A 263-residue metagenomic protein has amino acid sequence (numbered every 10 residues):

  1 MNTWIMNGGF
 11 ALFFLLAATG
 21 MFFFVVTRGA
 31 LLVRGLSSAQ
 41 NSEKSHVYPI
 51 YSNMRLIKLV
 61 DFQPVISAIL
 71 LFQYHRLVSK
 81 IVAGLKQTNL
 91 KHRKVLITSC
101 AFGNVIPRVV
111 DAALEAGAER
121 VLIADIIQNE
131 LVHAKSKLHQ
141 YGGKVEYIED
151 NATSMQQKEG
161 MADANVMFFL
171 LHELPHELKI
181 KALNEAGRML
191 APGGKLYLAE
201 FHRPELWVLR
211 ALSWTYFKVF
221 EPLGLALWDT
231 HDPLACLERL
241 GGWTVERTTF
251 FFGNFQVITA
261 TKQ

Functional and structural regions predicted by a protein language model:
N2-P49: N-terminal auxiliary segments of SAM/dcSAM-dependent transferases
G29-L85: Class I SAM-dependent methyltransferase Rossmann-like catalytic core, especially the SAM/SAH-binding loop
V82-L90, A112-L114, M155-Q156: Glycine-rich helix-loop-beta junction characteristic of Rossmann-like nucleotide cofactor-binding loops
K94-S154: Class I SAM-dependent methyltransferase SAM/SAH-binding core
L96, Y197-V257: C-terminal alpha-helical "lid/dimerization" subdomain adjacent to the S-adenosyl-L-methionine
T153-N165: A short acidic, Gly/Pro-enriched loop at the edge of an enzyme's catalytic core that lines a small-molecule cofactor
D163-E177: A short SAM/SAH-binding and catalytic strip from SAM-dependent methyltransferases
I180-P192: A short glycine-rich, Lys/Arg-flanked "PGG" loop and its adjoining helix->strand segment in the class I
